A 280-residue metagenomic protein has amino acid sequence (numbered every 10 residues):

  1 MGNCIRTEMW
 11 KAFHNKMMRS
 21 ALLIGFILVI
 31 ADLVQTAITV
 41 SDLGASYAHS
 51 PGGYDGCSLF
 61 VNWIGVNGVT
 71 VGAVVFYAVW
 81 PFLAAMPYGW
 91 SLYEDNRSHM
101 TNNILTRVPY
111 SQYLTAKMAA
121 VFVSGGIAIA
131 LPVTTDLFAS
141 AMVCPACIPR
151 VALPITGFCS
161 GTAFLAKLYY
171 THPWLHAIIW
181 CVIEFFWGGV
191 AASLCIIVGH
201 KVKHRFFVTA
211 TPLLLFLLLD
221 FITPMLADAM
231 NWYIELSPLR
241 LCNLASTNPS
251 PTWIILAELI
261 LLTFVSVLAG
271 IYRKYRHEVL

Functional and structural regions predicted by a protein language model:
M1-G25: Aromatic- and glycine-rich beta-strand/loop motifs that create alpha-glucan
M17-M18, P109-S111, T115, H204-T209: Membrane-helix interface segments
A21, A192-R205: Juxtamembrane helix-break-helix junctions at the cytosolic face of small multi-pass alpha-helical membrane proteins
A21-L28, R205-L219: Central hydrophobic cores of alpha-helical transmembrane segments in multi-pass integral membrane proteins
L28-W90, A119-I196, S237-L259: Secretory targeting signals
W90-S124: Helix-loop-helix units of permease transmembrane domains in multi-pass membrane transporters, especially ABC
I197, K201, E258-L280: Junction motif at the cytosolic side of a transmembrane helix
